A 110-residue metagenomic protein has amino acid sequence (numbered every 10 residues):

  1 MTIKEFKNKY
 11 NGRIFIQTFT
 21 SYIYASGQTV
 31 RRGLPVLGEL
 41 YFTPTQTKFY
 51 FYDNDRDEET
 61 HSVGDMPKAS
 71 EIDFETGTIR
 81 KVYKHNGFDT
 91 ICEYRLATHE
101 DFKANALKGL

Functional and structural regions predicted by a protein language model:
M1-N8: Mixed-charge, Lys/Arg-rich low-complexity intrinsically disordered regions
N8-I23: Tryptophan-anchored aromatic micro-motifs
N8-N11, N54, N86, N105: Detector for Asparagine
F19-H99: Acidic, low-complexity, intrinsically disordered interaction modules
T98, A104-N105: Acidic, proline/glycine-rich low-complexity IDRs
L107-L110: Short acidic DE-rich linear segments
